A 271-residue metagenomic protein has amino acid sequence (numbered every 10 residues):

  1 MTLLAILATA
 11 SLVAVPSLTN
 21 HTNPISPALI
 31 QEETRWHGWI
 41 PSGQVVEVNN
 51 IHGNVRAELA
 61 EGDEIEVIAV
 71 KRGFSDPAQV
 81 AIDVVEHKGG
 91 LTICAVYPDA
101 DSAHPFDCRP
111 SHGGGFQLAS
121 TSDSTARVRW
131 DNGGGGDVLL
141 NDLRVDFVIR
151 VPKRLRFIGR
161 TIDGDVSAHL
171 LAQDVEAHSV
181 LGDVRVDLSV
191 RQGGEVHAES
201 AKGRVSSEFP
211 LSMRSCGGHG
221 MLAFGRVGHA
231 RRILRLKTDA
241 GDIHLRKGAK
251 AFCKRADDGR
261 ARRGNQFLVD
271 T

Functional and structural regions predicted by a protein language model:
T2-A8, V13-T34, F106-L140, G248-T271: Gly/Pro-rich, low-complexity intrinsically disordered segments
P24-R56, A60, I162: N-terminal segments that cap or nucleate solenoid repeat domains
S26-P41, I68-V70, P77, V96 (+4 more regions): Short, surface-exposed interaction patches in beta-rich subdomains that mediate adhesion/assembly near membranes
R35-P41, V45, D83-D174, L222-K237 (+1 more regions): Right-handed parallel beta-helix
Q44, G53, I65, L155 (+1 more regions): Short beta-strand/loop motifs in extracellular/secreted proteins, especially within beta-sandwich accessory domains
N49-D83: N-terminal, post-signal-peptide region of Sec/Tat-exported proteins
G53-N54, G164-D165, G182-V184: Short beta-turn/strand-loop junction motif enriched in small, turn-promoting residues
A60-G62, H87, R191-Q192: Short strand-connecting beta-turns/loops that link adjacent beta-strands
